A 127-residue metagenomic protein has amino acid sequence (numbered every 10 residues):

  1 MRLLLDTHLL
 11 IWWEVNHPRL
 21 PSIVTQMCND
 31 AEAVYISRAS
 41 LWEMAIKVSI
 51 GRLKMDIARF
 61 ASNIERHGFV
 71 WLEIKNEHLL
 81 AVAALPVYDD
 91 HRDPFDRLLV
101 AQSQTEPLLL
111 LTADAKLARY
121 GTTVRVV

Functional and structural regions predicted by a protein language model:
M1-I36, I50-S62, E106, R119 (+1 more regions): Short, well-structured N-terminal submotif of metal-dependent ribonuclease cores
L5, W42, A113: Active-site flanking residues adjacent to catalytic metal/cofactor-binding acidic residues
D6-H8, M44, V82, S103: Generic structural signal for small/hydrophobic residues in well-ordered secondary structure, especially within
L10, L41, L79, L117-A118: A generic structural signal for short hydrophobic patches within well-formed alpha-helices
R38-E43, N76: Short, conserved active-site loops that position catalytic residues or coordinate cofactors/metal ions across diverse
I57, R66-A115, V127: Active-site neighborhoods of divalent-metal-dependent phosphate/nucleic-acid chemistry enzymes
